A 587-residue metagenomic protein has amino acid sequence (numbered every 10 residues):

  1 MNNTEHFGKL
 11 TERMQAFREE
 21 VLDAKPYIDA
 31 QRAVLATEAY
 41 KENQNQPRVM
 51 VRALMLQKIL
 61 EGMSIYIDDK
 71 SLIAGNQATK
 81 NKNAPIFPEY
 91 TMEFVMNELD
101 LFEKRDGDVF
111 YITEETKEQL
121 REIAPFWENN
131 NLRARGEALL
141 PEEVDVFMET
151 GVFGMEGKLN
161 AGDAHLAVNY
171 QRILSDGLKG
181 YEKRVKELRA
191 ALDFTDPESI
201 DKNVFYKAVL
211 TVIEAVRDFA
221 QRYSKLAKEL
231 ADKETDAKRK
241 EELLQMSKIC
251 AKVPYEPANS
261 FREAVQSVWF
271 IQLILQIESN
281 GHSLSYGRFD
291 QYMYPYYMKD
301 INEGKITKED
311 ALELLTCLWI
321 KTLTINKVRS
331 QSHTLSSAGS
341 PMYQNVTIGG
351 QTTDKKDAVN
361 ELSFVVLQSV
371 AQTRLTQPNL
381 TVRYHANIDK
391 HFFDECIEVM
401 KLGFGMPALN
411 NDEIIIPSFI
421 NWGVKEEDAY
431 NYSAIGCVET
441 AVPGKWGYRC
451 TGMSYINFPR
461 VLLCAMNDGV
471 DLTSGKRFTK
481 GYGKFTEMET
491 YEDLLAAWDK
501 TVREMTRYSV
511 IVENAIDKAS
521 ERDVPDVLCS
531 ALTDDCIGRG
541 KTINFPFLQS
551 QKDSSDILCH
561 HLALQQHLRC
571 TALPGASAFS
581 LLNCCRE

Functional and structural regions predicted by a protein language model:
N2-Y206, E242-Q245, I249, V253-T571 (+2 more regions): Conserved catalytic cores of very large enzyme subunits
K207-F219: Extended non-globular scaffold/tether segments
K225, Q291-P295, A576: A generic alpha-helix surface/boundary motif
L230-E241: A conserved hydrophobic secondary-structure block that centers on an alpha-helix together with its immediately flanking
D236, D556, A578: Short, conserved catalytic/metal-binding motifs centered on acidic residues
